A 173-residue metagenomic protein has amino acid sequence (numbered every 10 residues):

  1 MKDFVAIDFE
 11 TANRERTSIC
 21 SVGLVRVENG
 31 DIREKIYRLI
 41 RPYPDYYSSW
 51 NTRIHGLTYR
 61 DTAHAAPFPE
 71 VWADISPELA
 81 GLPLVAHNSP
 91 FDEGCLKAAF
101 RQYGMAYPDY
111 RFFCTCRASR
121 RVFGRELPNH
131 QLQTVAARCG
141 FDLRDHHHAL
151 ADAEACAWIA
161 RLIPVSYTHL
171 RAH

Functional and structural regions predicted by a protein language model:
M1-Y110, R125-H147: Conserved non-catalytic scaffold segment of RNase H-like nuclease domains
T11-N13, R117, A155: Short, glycine/acidic-enriched loop or turn micro-motifs at the edges of active sites
A99-Q102, R121, R138, I159-S166: Active-site catalytic microenvironments for nucleophilic, acid-base chemistry
P108-S119: Conserved beta-strand -> loop -> alpha-helix junction used to position metal-binding or nucleic-acid-contacting
H148-A160: Acidic, divalent-metal-coordinating active-site segment for phosphoryl/phosphodiester hydrolysis, typified by short
T168-H173: Conserved small/polar residues in nucleotide/adenosyl-binding loops
